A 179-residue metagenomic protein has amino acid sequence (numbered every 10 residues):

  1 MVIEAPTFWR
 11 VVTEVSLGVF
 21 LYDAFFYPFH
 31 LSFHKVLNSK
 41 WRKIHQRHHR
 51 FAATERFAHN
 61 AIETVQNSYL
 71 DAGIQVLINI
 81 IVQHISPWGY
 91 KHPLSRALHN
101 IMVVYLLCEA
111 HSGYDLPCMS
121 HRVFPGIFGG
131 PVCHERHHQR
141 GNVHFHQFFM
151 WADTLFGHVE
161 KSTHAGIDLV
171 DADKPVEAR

Functional and structural regions predicted by a protein language model:
M1-L21, F25, F29: Juxtamembrane helix-loop-helix connectors linking adjacent transmembrane helices in multi-pass membrane enzymes
K35-R179: Cytosolic/stromal cytosol-facing helical appendages immediately following the last transmembrane segment
